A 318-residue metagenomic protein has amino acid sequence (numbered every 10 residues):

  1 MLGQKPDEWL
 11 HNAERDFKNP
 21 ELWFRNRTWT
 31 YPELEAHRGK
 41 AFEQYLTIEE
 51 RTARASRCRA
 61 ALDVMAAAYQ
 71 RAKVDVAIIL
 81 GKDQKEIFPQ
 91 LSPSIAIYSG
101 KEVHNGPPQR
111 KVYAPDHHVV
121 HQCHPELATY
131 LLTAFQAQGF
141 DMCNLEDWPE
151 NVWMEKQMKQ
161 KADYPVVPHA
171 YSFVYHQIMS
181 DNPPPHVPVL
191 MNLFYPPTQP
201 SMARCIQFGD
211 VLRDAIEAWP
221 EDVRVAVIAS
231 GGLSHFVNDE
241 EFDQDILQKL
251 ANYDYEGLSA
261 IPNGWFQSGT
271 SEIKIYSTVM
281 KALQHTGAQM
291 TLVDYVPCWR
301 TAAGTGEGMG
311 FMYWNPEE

Functional and structural regions predicted by a protein language model:
M1-V74, I95-D210, A215-A218, N238-E318: Flexible, D/E/H-enriched segments
D75-G81, V189, V223-G231: Beta-strand elements within well-structured catalytic alpha/beta cores of enzymes that handle phosphate/sulfate esters
G81-D83, G100: Beta-hairpin (beta-strand-turn-beta-strand) motif
Q84-E86, F194, S234-H235: Short, solvent-exposed loop/turn segments at secondary-structure junctions
P89-Q90: Active-site pocket-lining segments that scaffold enzyme catalytic pockets across diverse folds
E217, A226, S230, S234-D239: A contiguous pocket-lining binding segment that forms or flanks enzyme active sites
